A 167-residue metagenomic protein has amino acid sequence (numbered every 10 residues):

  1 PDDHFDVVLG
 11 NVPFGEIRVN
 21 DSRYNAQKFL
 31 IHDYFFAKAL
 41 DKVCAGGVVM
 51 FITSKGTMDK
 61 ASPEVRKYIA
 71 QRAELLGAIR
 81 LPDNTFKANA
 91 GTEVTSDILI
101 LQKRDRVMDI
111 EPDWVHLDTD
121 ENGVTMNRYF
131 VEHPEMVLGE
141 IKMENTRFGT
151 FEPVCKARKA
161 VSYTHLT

Functional and structural regions predicted by a protein language model:
P1-R23, K38-V43, V49-G56: Conserved proline-anchored active-site loop of SAM-dependent methyltransferases that bridges a beta-strand
D6, N89-I98: Short, surface-exposed amphipathic charged segments that create phosphate/polyanion-binding patches used for binding
F14-G15, G56-M58, T85, D105-V107: Conserved nucleotide-binding/hydrolysis micro-motifs of P-loop NTPases
F29-T85, I98-I100: Conserved Class I SAM-dependent methyltransferase catalytic core
T95-V107: Conserved beta strand-loop-helix elements of the APE1-like EEP
W114-I141: Short, cationic low-complexity segments
T164-T167: Conserved small/polar residues in nucleotide/adenosyl-binding loops
